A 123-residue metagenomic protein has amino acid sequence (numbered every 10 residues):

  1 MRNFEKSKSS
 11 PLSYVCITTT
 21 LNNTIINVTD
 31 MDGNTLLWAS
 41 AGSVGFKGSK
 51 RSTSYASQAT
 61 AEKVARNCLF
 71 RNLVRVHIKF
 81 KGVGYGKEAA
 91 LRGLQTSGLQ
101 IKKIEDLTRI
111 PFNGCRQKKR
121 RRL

Functional and structural regions predicted by a protein language model:
M1-L123: Ribosome-associated RNA-binding proteins
